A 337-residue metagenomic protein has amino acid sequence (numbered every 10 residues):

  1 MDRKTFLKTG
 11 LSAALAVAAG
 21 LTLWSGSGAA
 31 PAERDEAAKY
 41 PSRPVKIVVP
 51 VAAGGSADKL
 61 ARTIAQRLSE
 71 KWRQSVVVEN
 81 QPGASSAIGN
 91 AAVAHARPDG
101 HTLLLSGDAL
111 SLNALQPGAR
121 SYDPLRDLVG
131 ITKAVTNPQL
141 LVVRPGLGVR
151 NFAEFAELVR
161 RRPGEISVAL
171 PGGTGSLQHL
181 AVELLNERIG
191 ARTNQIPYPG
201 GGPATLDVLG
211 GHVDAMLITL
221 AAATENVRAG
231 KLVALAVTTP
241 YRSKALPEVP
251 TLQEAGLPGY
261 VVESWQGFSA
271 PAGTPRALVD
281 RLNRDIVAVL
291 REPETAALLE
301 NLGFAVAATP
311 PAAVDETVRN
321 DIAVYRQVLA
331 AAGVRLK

Functional and structural regions predicted by a protein language model:
R3-S12: N-terminal export leaders
A30-D127, E165, T174, G190-D214 (+3 more regions): N-terminal (or domain-start) structured segment
Y40-P44, R276-K337: An extracytoplasmic/periplasmic, membrane-proximal ligand-sensing/linker region
G54, D108-A109, R144-V149, P171-S176 (+4 more regions): Short coil/turn segments
H95-G100, L115-P203, L252, W265-L298: Hinge/capping helix and adjacent helix->loop/strand transition within the periplasmic-binding protein
G100-S106, V168, D214-I218, A234-A236 (+1 more regions): Paired acidic/hydrophobic, glycine-rich loop segments that form the ligand-binding mouth/hinge of periplasmic-binding
L110-A119, E183-R188, A215-V249: A ligand-binding cleft/hinge motif common to bilobed small-molecule-binding domains
T136, A223-R291, A323: C-terminal lobe and pocket-closing loops of periplasmic/extracytoplasmic Venus-flytrap solute-binding proteins
